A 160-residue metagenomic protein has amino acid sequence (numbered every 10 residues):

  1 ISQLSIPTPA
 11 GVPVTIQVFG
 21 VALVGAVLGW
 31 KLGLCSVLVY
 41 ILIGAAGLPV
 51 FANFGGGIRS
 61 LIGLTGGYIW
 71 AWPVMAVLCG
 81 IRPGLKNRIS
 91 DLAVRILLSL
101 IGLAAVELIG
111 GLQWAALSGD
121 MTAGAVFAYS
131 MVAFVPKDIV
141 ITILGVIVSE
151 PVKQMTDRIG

Functional and structural regions predicted by a protein language model:
I1-L34: Hydrophobic transmembrane alpha-helices
I1-P13, I41-M75: Interfacial aromatic-anchored transmembrane helix boundaries in multi-pass membrane proteins
T8-A10, R88-I159: Membrane-embedded alpha-helical hairpins and interfacial helices in multi-pass inner-membrane proteins
F19, L23, L38-L42, I69 (+6 more regions): Residue-level signature of the transmembrane alpha-helical core of multi-pass small-molecule transporters
V27-L28, L78-K86, P151-T156: Structural signal for the C-terminal ends of transmembrane alpha-helices and the immediately following loop
G33-Y40, L48-F51, M75, C79 (+3 more regions): Alpha-helical transmembrane segments and their lipid-water interface positions in multi-pass membrane proteins
I58-V106: Short helix-perturbing small/polar motifs within transmembrane alpha-helices
